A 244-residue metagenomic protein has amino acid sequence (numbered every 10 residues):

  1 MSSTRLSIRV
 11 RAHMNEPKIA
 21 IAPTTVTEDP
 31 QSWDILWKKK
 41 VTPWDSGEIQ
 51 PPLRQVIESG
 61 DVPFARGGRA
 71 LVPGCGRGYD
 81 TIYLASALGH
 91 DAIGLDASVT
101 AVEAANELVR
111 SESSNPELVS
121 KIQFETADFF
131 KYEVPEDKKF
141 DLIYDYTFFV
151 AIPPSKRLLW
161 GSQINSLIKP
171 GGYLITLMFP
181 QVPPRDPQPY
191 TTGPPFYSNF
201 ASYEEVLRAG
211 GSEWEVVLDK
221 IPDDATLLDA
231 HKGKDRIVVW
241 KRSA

Functional and structural regions predicted by a protein language model:
S2-L71, G76-K138, I152-A244: Class I (Rossmann-like) S-adenosyl-L-methionine-dependent methyltransferase catalytic domain, capturing the SAM-binding
D141: Conserved acidic residues
Y144: A conserved beta-strand element that flanks and buttresses the S-adenosyl-L-methionine
T147-A151: Short catalytic micro-motifs in class I SAM-dependent methyltransferases
